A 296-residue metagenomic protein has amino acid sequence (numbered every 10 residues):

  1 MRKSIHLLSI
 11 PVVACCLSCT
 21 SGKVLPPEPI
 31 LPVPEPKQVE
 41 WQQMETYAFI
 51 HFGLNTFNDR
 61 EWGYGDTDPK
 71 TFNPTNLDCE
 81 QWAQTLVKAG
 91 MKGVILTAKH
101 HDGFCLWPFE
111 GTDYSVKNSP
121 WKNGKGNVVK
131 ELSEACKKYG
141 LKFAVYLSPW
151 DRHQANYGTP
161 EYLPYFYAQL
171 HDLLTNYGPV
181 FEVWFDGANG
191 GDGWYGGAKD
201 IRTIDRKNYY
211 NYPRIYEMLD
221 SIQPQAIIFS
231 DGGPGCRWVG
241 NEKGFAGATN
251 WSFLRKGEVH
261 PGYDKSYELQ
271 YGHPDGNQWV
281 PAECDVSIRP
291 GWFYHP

Functional and structural regions predicted by a protein language model:
M1-V24: Bacterial Sec-dependent N-terminal signal peptides
G22-P296: Mature catalytic domains of secreted/periplasmic carbohydrate-active enzymes
